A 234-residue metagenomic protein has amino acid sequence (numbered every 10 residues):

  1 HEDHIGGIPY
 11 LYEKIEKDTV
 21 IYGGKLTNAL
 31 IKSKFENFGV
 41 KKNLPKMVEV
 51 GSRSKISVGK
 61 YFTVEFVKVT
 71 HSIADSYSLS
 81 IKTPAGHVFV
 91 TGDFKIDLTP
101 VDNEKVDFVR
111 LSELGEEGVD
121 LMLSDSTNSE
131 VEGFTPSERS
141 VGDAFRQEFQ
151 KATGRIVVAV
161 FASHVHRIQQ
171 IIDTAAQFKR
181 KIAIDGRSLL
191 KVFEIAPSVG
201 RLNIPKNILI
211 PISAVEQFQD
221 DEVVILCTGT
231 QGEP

Functional and structural regions predicted by a protein language model:
H1-D220, T230-P234: His/Asp/Glu-rich metal-coordinating catalytic cores of metallo-dependent phosphodiesterases/hydrolases acting on
E222-V224: Loop/turn-to-beta-strand initiation segments
L226-T228: Short beta-strand segments
